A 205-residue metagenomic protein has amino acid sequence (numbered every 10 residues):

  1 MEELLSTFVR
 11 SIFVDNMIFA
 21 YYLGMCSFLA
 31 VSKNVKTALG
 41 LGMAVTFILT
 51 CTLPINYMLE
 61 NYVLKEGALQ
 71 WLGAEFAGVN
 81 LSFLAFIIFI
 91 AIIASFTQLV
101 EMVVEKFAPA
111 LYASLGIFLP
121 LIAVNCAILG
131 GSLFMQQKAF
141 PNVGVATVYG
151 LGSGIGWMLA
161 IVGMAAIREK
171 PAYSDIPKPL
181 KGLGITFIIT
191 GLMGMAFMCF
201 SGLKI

Functional and structural regions predicted by a protein language model:
M1-L4, N61-F83, S132-T147, G202-K204: Helix-coil boundary and interhelical linker segments in multi-pass alpha-helical membrane proteins
S6-F19, V79-I93, V148-A160: Structural signature of hydrophobic alpha-helical transmembrane segments
Y22-A30, E101-F107, F118-L119, C126-F140: Generic transmembrane alpha-helix signature in multi-pass membrane proteins, especially transporters/channels
L23-T37, T97-L111, M164-D175: C-terminal ends of transmembrane helices
C26-S27, V45-C51, I90-L99, V124-G131 (+2 more regions): Hydrophobic core segments of alpha-helical transmembrane domains in multi-pass membrane transport and ion-translocation
T37-F47, A85-F89, L111-I122, P179-I185: Cytoplasmic-side transmembrane-helix entry/capping segments in multi-pass membrane proteins
N61-L115: Ordered, amphipathic secondary-structure segments that act as subunit-interaction surfaces in large macromolecular
E169-F187: Interfacial loop-to-transmembrane junctions
